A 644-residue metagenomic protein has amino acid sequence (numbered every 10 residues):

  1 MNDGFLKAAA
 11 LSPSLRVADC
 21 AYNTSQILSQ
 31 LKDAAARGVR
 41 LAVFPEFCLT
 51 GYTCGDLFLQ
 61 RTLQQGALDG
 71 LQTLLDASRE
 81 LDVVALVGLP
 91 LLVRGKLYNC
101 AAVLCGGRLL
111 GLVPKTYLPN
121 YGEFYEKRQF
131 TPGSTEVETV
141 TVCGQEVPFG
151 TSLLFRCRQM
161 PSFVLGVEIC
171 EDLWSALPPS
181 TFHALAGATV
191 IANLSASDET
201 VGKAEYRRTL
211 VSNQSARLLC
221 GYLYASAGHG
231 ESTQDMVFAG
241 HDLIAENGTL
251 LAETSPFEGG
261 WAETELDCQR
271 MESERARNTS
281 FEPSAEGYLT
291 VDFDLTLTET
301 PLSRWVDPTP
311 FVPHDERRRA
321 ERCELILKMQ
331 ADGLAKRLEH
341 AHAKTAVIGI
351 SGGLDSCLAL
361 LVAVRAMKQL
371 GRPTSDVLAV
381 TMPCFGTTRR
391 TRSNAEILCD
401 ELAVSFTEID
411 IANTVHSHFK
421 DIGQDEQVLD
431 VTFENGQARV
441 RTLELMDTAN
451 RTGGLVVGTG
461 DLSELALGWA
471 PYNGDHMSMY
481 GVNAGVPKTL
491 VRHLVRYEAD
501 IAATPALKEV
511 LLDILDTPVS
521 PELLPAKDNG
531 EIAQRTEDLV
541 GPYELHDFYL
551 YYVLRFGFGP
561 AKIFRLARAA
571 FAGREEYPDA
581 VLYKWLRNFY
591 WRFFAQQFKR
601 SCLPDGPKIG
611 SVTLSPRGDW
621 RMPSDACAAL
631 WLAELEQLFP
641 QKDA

Functional and structural regions predicted by a protein language model:
M1-V347, R365-T374, F406: Enzyme catalytic cores with a strong preference for nitrogen-chemistry domains
P161-F163, C220, S232, E246 (+3 more regions): ATP/NTP-dependent adenylation/nucleotidyl-transfer catalytic domains that generate, transfer, or process NMP-activated
